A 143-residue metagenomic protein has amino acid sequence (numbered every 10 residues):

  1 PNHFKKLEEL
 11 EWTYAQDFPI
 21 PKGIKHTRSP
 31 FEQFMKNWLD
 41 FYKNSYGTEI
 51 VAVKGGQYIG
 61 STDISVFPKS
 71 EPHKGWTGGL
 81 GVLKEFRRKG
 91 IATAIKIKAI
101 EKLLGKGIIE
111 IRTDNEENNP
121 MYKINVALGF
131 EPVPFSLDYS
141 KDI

Functional and structural regions predicted by a protein language model:
P1-E9: A short beta-loop-alpha structural element at the N-terminal edge of CoA-dependent acyl/N-acetyltransferase catalytic
K6, I95, P120: Charged catalytic carboxylate motif
E11, E49, T62, T77 (+3 more regions): Polar/charged side chains located within well-ordered beta-strands of beta-rich proteins
A15-K74, G78-V82: A conserved beta-strand-loop-helix scaffold within acyl/acetyltransferase catalytic domains
V82, R88-E101, K123-A127: Conserved acetyl-CoA-binding loop-helix of GNAT-fold acetyltransferases
L83-R87, R112-K123, D138-I143: Conserved beta-strand-loop-alpha-helix junction that forms the acyl-donor binding cleft
L103-D114: Conserved GNAT acetyl-CoA-binding A-motif
V126-S136: Conserved acetyl-CoA-binding loop of GNAT-fold acetyltransferases
